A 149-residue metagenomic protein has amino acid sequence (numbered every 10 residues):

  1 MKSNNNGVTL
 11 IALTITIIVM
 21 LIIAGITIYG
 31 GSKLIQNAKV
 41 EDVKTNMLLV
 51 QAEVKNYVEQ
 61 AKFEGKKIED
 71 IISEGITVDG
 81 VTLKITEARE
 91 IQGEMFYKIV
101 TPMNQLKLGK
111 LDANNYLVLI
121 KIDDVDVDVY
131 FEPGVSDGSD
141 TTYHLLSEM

Functional and structural regions predicted by a protein language model:
M1, I18-V19: N-terminal hydrophobic or amphipathic segments with adjacent small-residue motifs that include Sec signal peptides
M1-V8: N-terminal leader/signal peptides at the extreme start of proteins
V8-I17: N-terminal signal-anchor/signal peptide hydrophobic helix marking the start of the first transmembrane segment
M20-K39: C-terminal juxtamembrane segment of a hydrophobic transmembrane alpha-helix
Q36-K66: Membrane-proximal N-terminal amphipathic helix
E59, E64-M149: Periplasmic/extracellular, small/polar-rich flexible segments of pilin-like filament-forming proteins
